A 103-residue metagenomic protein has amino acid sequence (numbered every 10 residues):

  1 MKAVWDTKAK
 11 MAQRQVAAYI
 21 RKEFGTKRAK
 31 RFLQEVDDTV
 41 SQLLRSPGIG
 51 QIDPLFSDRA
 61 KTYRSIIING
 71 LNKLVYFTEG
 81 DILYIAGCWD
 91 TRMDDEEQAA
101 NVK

Functional and structural regions predicted by a protein language model:
K2-Y63, I82, E96: Basic, Lys/Arg-enriched alpha-helical interface segments
I68-K103: Enriched for short, Lys/Arg-rich terminal
